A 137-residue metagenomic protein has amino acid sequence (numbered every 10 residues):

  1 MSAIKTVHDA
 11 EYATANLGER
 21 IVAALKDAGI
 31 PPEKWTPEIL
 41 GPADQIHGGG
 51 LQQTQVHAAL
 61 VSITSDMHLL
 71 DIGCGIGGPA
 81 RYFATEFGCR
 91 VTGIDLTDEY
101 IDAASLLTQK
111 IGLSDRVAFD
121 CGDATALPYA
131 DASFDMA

Functional and structural regions predicted by a protein language model:
M1-K26: N-terminal auxiliary segments of SAM/dcSAM-dependent transferases
I30, K34, H47-M67: Conserved alpha-helix/loop element of class I SAM-dependent methyltransferases that forms part of the SAM/SAH-binding
E38-G48: Class I SAM-dependent methyltransferase Rossmann-like catalytic core, especially the SAM/SAH-binding loop
H68-A126: Class I SAM-dependent methyltransferase SAM/SAH-binding core
T125-M136: A short acidic, Gly/Pro-enriched loop at the edge of an enzyme's catalytic core that lines a small-molecule cofactor
